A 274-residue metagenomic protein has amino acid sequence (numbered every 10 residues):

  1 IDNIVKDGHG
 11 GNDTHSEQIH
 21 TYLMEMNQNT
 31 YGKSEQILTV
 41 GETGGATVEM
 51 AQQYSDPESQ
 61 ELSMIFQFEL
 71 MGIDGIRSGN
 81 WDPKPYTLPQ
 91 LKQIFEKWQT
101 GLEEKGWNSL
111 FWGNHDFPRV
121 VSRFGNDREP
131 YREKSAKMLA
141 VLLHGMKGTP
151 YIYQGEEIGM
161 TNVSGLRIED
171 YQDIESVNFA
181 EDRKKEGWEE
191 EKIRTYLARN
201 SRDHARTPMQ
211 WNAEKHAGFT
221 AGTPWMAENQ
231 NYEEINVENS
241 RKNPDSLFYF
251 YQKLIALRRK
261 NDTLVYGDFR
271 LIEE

Functional and structural regions predicted by a protein language model:
I1-E274: Active-site and adjacent substrate-binding regions of carbohydrate-active enzymes
